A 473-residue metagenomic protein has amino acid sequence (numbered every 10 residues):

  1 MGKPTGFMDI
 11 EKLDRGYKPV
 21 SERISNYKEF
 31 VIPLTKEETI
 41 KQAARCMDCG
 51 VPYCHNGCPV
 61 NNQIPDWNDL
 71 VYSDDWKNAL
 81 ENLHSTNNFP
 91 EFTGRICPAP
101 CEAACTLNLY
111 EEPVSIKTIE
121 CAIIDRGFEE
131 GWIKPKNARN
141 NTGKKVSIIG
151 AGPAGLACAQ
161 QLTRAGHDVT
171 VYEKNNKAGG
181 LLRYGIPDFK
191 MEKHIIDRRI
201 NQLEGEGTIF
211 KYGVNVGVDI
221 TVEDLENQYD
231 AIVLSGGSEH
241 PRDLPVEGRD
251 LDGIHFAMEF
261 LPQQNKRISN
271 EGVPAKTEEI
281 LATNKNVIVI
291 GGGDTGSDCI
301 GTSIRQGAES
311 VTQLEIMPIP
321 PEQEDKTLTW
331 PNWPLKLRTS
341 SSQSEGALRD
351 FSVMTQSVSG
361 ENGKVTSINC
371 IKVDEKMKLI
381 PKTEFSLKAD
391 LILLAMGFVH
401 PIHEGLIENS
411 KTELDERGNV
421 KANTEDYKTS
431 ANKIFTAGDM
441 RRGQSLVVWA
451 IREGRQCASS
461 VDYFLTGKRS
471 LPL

Functional and structural regions predicted by a protein language model:
P4-P19, E29, A43, M47 (+3 more regions): Short Fe-S-cluster ligation motifs
T5-I32, N61-S73, N78-N87, L109 (+8 more regions): Beta1-alpha1 glycine-rich phosphate/pyrophosphate-binding loop at the start of Rossmann-like nucleotide-binding domains
T39: Short phosphate-coordinating micro-motif centered on Lys-Gly-acidic
N56, N61-A138, E204, Y212 (+3 more regions): Glycine/serine-rich phosphate-binding loop and adjoining beta1-alpha1 elements at the start of nucleotide-handling
N78, N140, K145-I149, D197-V246 (+3 more regions): Feature captures the FAD/FMN-dependent oxidoreductase FAD-binding
N141-A154, T283-G293: Beta1/beta-strand and adjacent pyrophosphate-binding region of the FAD-binding site in flavoprotein oxidoreductases
D250-N284, K376-Q444: FAD-site-proximal beta/loop scaffold in flavoenzymes
G296-G301, Q306, M440-L471: A conserved FAD-binding loop/helix module that cradles the flavin
